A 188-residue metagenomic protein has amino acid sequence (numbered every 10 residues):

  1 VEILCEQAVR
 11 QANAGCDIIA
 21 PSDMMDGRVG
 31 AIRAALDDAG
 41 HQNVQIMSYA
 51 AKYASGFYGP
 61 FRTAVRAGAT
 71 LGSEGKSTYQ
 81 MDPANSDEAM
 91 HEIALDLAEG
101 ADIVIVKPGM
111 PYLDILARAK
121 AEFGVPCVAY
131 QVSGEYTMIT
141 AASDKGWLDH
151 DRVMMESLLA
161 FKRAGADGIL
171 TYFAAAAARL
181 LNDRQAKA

Functional and structural regions predicted by a protein language model:
V1-A188: Alpha/beta enzyme core
